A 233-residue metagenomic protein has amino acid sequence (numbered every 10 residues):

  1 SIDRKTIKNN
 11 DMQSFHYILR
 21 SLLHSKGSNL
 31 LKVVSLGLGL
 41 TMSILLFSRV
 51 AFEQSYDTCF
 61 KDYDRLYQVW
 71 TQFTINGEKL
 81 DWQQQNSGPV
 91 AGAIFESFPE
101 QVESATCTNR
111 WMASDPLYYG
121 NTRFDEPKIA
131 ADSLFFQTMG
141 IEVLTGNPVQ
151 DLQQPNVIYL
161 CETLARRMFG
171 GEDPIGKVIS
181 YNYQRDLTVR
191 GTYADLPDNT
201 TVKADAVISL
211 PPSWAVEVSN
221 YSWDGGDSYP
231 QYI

Functional and structural regions predicted by a protein language model:
S1-D11: Short, Lys/Arg-enriched N-terminal segments with co-localized hydrophobic residues within the first ~10-30 amino acids
S14-S25: A short amphipathic helical element positioned immediately N-terminal to and/or at the very start of a transmembrane
H24-Q54, D64: Short, strongly hydrophobic transmembrane alpha-helices
S35, Q68-W70, T106-C107, Y159 (+1 more regions): Short beta-strand segments
L46-S114, G225-I233: Membrane-proximal extracellular/periplasmic loop immediately following the first transmembrane helix
Q72-W82, T106-L134, L144-V157, N182-Q184 (+3 more regions): Short acidic/polar micro-motifs at solvent-exposed secondary-structure junctions
D132-T145, I158-I233: Mid-to-C-terminal secondary-structure elements that act as membrane-proximal/extracytoplasmic interface segments
